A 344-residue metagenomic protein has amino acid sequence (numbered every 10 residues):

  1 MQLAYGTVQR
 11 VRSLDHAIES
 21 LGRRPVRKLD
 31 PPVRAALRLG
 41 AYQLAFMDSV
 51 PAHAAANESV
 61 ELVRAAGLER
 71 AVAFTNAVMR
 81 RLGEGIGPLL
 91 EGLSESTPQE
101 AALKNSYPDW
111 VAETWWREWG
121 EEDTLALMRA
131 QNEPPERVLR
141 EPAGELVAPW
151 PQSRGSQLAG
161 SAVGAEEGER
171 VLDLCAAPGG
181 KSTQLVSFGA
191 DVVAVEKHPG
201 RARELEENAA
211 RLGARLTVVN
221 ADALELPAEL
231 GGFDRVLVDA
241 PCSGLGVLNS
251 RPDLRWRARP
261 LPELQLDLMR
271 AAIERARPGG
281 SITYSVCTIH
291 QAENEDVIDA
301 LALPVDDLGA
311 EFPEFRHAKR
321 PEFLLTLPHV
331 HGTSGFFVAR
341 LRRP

Functional and structural regions predicted by a protein language model:
M1-P344: S-adenosylmethionine
